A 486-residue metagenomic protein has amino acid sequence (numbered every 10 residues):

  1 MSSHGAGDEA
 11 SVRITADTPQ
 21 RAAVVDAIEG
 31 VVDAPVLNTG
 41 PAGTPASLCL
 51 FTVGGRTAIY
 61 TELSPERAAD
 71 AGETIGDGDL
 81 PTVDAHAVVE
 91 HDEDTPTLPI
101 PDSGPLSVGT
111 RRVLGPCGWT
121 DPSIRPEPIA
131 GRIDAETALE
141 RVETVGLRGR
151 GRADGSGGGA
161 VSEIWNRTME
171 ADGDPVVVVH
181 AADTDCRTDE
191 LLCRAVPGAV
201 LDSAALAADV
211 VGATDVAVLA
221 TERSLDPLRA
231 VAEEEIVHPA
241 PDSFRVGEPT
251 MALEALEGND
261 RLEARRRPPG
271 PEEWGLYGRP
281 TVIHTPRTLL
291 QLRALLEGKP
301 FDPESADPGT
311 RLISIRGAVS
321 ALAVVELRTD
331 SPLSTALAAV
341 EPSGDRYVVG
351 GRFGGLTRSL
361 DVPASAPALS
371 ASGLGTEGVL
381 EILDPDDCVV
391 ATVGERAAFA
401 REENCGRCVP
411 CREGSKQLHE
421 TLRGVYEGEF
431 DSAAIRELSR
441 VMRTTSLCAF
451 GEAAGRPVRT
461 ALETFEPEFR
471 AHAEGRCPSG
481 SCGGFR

Functional and structural regions predicted by a protein language model:
M1-R486: Feature of Fe-S/electron-transfer and energy-metabolism proteins that preferentially highlights extended coupling
